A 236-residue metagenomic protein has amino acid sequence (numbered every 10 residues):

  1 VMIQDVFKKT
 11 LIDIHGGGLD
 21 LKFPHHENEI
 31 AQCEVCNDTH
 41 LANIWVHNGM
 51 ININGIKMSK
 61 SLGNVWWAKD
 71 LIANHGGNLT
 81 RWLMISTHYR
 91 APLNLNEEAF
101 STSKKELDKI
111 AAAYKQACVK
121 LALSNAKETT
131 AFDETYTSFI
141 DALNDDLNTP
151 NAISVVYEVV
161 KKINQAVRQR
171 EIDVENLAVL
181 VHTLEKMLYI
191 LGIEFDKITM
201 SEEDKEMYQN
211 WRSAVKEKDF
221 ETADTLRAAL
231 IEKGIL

Functional and structural regions predicted by a protein language model:
V1-C118: Alpha-helical recognition segments enriched in aromatics with Gly/Pro capping that present substrate-recognition
L19-K22, G77-L79, I85, N144 (+4 more regions): Non-catalytic interaction-recognition regions
L41, L79, L83, T102 (+7 more regions): Residue-level detector of well-ordered alpha-helical segments, enriched for hydrophobic/aromatic packing positions
W45-N48, L83-M84, E97, L121-K127 (+3 more regions): Short coil/turn segments at secondary-structure boundaries
M58-S59, T129-T130, E134, I198-E203: Short helix-capping and inter-helix turn/linker motifs at the boundaries of alpha-helical repeat units
L93, A99-E171: Helix-loop elements that line ligand-binding/catalytic pockets
S154-L236: Basic, alpha-helical terminal appendages of large translation-related enzymes
